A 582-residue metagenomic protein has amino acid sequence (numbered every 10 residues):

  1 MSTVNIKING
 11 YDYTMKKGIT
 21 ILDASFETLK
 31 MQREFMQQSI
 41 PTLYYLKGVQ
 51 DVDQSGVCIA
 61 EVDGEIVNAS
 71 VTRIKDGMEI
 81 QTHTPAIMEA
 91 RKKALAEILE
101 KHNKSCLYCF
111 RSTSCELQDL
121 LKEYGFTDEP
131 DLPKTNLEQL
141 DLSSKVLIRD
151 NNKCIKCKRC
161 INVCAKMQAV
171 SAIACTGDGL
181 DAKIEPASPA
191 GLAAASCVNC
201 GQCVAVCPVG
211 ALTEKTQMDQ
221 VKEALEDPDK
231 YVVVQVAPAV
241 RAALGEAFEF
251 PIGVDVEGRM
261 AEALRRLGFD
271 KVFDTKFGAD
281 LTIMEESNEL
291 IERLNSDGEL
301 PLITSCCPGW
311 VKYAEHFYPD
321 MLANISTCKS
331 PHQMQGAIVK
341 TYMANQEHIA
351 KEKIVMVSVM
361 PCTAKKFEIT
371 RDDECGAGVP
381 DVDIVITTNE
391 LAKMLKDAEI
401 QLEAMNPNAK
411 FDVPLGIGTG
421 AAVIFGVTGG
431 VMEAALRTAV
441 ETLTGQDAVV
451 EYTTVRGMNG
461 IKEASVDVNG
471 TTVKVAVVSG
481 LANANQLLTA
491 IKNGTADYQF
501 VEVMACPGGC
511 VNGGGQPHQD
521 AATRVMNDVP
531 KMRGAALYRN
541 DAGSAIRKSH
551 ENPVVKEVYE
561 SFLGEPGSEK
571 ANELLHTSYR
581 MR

Functional and structural regions predicted by a protein language model:
N5, D12-E79, H83-R91, K215-R582: Iron-sulfur-associated redox domains of electron-transfer enzymes in respiratory and anaerobic energy metabolism
N5-K7, C164: Long terminal accessory regions outside catalytic cores
Y11, L107, L140, A193 (+2 more regions): A generic secondary-structure micro-motif detector that highlights 1-2 residue hydrophobic/ambivalent hotspots embedded
G56-N199, L212-D227, Y231: Fe-S ferredoxin-like electron-transfer domains and their immediately adjacent linker/connector regions across
Q202: Basic (Lys/Arg-enriched) interaction patch that binds polyanionic ligands
A205: Conserved glycine-bearing catalytic or ligand-binding loops at nucleotide- and phosphate-handling centers of large
